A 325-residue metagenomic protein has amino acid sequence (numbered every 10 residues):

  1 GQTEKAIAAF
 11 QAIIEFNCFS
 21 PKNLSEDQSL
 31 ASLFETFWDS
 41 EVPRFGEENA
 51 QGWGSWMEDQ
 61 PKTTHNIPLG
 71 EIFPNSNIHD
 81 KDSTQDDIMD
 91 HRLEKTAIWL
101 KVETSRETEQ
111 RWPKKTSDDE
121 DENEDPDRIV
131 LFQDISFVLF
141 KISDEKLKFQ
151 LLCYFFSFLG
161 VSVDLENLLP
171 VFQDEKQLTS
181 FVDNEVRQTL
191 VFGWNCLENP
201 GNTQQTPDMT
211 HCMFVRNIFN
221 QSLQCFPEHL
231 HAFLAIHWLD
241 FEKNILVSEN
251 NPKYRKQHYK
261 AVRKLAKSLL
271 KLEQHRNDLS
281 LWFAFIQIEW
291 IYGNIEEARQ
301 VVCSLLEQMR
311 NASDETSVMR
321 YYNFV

Functional and structural regions predicted by a protein language model:
G1-Y154: Eukaryote-biased recognition of long, low-complexity, charge-rich segments
Q2-A9, N23-D27, F34, S40-G52 (+8 more regions): Coil-to-helix interface segments in alpha-helical RNA-associated scaffolds, predominantly tandem hairpin repeats
A8-Q11, E15, N217-N220, Q300 (+1 more regions): A broad, structural surface signal
F10-I13, W38, S222, L239 (+2 more regions): Generic structural hydrophobic/aromatic packing signal, biased to beta-strands
N17-S20, L24, S222, F226 (+3 more regions): Alpha-helical junction/boundary sensor with strong preference for TPR arrays
L24, A235, W282, T316 (+1 more regions): Canonical tetratricopeptide repeat
L33, E307-M309, V325: Short alpha-helical linear motifs
Q110-I295, V301-S304: Alpha-solenoid helical-repeat scaffolds
